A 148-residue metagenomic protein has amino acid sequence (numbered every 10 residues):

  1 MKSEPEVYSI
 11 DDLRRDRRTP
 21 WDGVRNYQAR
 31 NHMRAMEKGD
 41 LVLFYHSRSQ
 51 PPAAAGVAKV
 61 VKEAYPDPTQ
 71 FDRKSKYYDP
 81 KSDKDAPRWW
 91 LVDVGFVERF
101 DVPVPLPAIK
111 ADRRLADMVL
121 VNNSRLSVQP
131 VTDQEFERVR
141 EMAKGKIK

Functional and structural regions predicted by a protein language model:
M1-K38, E135, A143-K148: Compositionally biased, charged N-terminal/linker segments
K2-D11, A53-G56, R73-Y77, V128: A cross-family signal for N-terminal binding/gating loops and helix N-caps that shape access to the active site
P5, R48, E98-F100, A143: A broadly conserved detector of short glycine/acidic/proline-rich loop/turn motifs that flank catalytic sites and bind
Y45-P51: Short, charged beta-turn/beta-strand-edge "cap" motif at the junction between a beta-strand and an adjacent loop
G56-L126: Aromatic- and Lys/Arg-enriched surface recognition patch
